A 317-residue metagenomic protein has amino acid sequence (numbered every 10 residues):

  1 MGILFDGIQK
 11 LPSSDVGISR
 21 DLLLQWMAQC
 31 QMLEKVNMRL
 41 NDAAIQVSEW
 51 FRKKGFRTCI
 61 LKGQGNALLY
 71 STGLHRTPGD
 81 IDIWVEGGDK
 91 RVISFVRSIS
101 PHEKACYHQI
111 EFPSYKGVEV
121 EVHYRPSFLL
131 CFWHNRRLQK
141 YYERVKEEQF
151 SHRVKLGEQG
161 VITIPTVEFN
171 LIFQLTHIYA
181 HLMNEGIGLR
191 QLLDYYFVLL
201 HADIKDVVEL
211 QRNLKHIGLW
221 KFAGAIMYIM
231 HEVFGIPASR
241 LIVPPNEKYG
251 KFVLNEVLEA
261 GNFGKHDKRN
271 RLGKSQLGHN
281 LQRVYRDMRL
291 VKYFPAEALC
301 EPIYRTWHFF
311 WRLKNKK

Functional and structural regions predicted by a protein language model:
M1-G79, W84-K317: Conserved NTP-donor binding/palm subdomain of two-metal-ion nucleotidyltransferases/polymerases, i.e., the charged
